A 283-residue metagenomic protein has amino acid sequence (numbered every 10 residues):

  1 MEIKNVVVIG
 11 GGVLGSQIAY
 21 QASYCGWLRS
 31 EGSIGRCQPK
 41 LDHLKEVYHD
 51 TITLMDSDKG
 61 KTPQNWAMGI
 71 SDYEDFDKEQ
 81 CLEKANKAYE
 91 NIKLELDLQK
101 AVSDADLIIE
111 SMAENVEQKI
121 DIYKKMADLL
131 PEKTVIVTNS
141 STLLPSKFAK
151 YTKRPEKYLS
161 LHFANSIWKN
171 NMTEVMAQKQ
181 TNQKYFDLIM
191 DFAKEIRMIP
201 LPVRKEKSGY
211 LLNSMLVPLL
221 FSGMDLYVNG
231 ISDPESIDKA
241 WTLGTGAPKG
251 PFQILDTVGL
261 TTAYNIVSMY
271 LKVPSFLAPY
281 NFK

Functional and structural regions predicted by a protein language model:
M1-A67, L129: NAD(P)+-binding Rossmann beta1-loop-alpha1 motif at the extreme N-terminus of oxidoreductases
E2-N5, G32, K184, K194-R204 (+1 more regions): NAD(P)-dependent Rossmann-like dehydrogenase/reductase catalytic/cofactor-binding core
I9, A88, E95, S111 (+3 more regions): Structural motif
G15-I18, E117-I120, S141-P145: Short glycine/serine/threonine-rich phosphate/pyrophosphate-binding segments that cradle anionic phosphate groups
G35-R36, T53-V135: Rossmann-like NAD(P)-binding element
I136-K205, N213: Rossmann-fold dinucleotide-binding core
F221-V228: Short glycine/serine- and small hydrophobic-enriched flexible loop segments
